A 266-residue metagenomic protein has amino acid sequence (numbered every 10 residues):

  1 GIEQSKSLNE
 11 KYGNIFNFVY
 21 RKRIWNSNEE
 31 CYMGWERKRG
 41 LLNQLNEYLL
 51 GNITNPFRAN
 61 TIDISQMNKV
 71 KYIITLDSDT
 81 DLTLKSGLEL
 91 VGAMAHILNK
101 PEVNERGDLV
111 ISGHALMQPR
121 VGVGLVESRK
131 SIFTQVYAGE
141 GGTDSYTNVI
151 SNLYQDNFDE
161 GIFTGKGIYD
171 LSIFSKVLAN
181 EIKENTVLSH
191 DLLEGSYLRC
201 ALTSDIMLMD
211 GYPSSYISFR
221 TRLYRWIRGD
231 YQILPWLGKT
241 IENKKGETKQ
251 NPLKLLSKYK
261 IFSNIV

Functional and structural regions predicted by a protein language model:
G1-K254, K258: Internal catalytic domains of large membrane-associated glycosyltransferases
